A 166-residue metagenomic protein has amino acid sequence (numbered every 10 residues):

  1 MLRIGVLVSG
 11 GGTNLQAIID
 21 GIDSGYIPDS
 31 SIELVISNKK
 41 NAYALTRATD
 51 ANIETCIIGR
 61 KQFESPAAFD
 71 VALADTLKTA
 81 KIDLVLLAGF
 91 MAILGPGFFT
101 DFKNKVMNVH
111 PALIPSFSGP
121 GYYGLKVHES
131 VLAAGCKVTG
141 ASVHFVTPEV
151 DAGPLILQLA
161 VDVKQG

Functional and structural regions predicted by a protein language model:
M1-Y43: N-terminal Rossmann-like dinucleotide-binding module
G10, V35, A48, V85 (+1 more regions): A residue-level signal for conserved active-site and pocket-lining positions in enzyme catalytic cores
L15, A44-L45, D70, G124 (+2 more regions): A general structural signal for well-ordered alpha-helical segments in protein cores
Q16-D20, T46, V71-K78: Amphipathic, non-transmembrane alpha-helical secondary structure
D29-A68: Short, surface-exposed acidic-centric catalytic microdomains
K61-I82: Glycine/small-residue-rich loop that forms an oxyanion/phosphate-binding "nest" at active or ligand-binding sites
L84, A88-G166: Donor/substrate-binding cores of folate-linked one-carbon enzymes
